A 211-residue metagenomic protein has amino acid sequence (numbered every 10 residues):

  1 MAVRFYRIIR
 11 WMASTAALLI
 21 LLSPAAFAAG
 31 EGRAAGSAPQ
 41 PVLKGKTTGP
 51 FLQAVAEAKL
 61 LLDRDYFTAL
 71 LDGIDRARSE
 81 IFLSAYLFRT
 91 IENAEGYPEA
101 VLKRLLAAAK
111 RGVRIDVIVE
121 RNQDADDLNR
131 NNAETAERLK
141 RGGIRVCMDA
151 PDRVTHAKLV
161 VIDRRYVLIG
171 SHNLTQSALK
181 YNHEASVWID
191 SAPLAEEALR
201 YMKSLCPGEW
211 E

Functional and structural regions predicted by a protein language model:
A2-A13: Bacterial N-terminal signal peptides that target proteins for export
V3-F5, L22-F67, E92, D126 (+3 more regions): Short, small/polar-rich loop/turn modules that mediate ligand/substrate recognition or access, typified
A13-P24: Bacterial N-terminal signal peptides
G32-T47, K158, I162-E211: Signature of lipid phosphatidyltransferase scaffolds
A54, I74-R76, K110, L139-R141 (+3 more regions): Extracellular/periplasmic catalytic domains that process cell-envelope and extracellular macromolecules
L61, R145-D149: General small-molecule cofactor/ligand-binding pocket signal
F67, L87-T90, R121-D126, D152-T155 (+3 more regions): Solvent-exposed loop/turn segments at secondary-structure junctions within structured extracellular/periplasmic domains
G73, A77-R141: Primarily the HKD phosphodiesterase
